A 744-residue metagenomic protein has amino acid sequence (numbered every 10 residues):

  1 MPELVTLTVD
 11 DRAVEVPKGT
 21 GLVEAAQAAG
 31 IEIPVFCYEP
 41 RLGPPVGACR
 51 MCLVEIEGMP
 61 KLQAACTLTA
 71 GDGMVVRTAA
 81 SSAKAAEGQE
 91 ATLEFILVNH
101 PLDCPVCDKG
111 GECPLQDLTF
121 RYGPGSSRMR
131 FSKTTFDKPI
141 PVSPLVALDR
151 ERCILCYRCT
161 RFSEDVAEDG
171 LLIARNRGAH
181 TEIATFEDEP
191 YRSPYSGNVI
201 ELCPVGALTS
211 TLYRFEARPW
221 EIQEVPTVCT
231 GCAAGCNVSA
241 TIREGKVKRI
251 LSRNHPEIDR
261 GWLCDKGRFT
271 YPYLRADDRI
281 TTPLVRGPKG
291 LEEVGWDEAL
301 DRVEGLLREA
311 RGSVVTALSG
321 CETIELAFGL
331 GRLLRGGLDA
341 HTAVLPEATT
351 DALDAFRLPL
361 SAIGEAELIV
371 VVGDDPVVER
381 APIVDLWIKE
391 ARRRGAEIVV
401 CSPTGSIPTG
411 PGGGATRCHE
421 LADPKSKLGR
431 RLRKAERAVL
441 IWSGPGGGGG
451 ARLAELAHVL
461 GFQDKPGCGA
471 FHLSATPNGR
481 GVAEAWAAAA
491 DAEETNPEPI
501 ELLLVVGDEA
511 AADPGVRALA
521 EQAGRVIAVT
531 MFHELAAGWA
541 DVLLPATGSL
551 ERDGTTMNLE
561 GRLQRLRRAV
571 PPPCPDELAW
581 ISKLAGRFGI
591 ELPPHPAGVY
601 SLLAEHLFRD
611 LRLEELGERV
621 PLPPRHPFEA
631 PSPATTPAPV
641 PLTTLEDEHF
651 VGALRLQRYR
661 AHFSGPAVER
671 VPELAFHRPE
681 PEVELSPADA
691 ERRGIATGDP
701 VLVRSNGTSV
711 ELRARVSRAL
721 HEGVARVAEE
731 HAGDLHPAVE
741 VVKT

Functional and structural regions predicted by a protein language model:
M1-G19, Q27, E39, E55-M59 (+5 more regions): N-terminal export/assembly segments and adjacent metallocofactor-ligating motifs of anaerobic energy-metabolism
L22-E57: A basic, amphipathic helix-loop patch mediating RNA/tRNA/ribosome contacts
Y38-R41, G331, E365-V371, V377-R393 (+5 more regions): A cross-kingdom feature strongest in bacterial/archaeal respiratory oxidoreductases
R50, I200-E201, V314, E367 (+4 more regions): Conserved acidic residues
H180, E216-Q223, S319-C321, A470-N478 (+1 more regions): A glycine-rich phosphate-binding loop feature that marks nucleotide/adenosyl-phosphate handling sites
L300, S406-N496: Active-site phosphate/pyrophosphate-binding segments
T323-L326, S406-T409, G448-G449, A512-D513 (+1 more regions): Short, charged/polar "capping" segments at the starts of alpha-helices and the immediately preceding loops
L338-T350, G395-G405, C418-H419, V459-G479 (+1 more regions): A generic structural motif
